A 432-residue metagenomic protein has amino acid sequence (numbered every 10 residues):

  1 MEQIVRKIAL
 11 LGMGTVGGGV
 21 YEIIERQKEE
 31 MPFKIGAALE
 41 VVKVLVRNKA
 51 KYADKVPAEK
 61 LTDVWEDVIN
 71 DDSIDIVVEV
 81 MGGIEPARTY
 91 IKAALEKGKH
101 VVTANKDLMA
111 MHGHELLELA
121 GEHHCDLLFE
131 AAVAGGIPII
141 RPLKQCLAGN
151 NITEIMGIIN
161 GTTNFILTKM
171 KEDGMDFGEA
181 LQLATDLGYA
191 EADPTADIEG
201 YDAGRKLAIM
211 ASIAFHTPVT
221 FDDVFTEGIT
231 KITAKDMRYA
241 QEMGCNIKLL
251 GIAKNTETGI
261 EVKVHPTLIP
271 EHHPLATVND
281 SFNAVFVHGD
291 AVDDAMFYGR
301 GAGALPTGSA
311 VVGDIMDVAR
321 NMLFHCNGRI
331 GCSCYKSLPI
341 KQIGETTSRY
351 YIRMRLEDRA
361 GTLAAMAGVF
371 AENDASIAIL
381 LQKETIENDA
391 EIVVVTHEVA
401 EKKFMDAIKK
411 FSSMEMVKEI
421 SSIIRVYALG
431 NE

Functional and structural regions predicted by a protein language model:
M1-K97: N-terminal glycine-/serine-/threonine-rich beta1-alpha1-beta2 phosphate-ribose binding loop of Rossmann-like
R47-K49, K106-L108, H114, A132-A134 (+3 more regions): Short, ordered loop/turn segments at secondary-structure junctions
A87-A93, K97, K106-K144: Rossmann-fold NAD(P)-binding glycine/threonine-rich loop
H100-V102, I377: A short hydrophobic/small-residue beta-strand
G121-D202, I209: Rossmann-like NAD(P)H-binding beta-loop-alpha module
E179-T277, F282-A284, G303: Substrate-binding/catalytic subdomain of NAD(P)-dependent oxidoreductase enzymes
D293-A295, G299-L305: Glycine-rich phosphate/pyrophosphate-binding beta-alpha loops
A310, I315-E432: A conserved regulatory-domain signal marking ACT and ACT-like small-molecule sensing domains and adjacent regulatory
